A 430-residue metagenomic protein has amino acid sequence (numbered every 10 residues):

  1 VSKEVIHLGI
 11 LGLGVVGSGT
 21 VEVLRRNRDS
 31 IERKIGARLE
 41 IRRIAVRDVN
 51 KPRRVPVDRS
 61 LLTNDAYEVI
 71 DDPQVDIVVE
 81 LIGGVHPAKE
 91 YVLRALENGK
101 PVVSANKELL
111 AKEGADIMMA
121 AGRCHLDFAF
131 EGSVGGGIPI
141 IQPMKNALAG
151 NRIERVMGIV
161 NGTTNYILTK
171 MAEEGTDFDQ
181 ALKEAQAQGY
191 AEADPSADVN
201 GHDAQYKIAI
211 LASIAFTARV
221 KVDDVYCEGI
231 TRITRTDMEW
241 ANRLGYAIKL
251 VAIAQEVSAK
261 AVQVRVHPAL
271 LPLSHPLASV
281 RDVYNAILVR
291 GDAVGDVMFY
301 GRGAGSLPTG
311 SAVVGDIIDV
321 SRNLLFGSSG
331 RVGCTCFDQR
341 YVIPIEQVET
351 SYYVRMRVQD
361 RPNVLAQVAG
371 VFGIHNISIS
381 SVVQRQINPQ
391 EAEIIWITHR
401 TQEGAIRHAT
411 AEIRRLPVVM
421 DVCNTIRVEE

Functional and structural regions predicted by a protein language model:
V1-N98: N-terminal glycine-/serine-/threonine-rich beta1-alpha1-beta2 phosphate-ribose binding loop of Rossmann-like
R47-V49, Y67, G83, K107-L109 (+5 more regions): Short, ordered loop/turn segments at secondary-structure junctions
I82-N98, A105-K145: Rossmann-fold NAD(P)-binding glycine/threonine-rich loop
P101-V103, I379: A short hydrophobic/small-residue beta-strand
G122-D203, I210: Rossmann-like NAD(P)H-binding beta-loop-alpha module
Q180-S279, Y284-A286, G305: Substrate-binding/catalytic subdomain of NAD(P)-dependent oxidoreductase enzymes
I230, G295-V297, G301-L307: Glycine-rich phosphate/pyrophosphate-binding beta-alpha loops
A312, I317-E430: A conserved regulatory-domain signal marking ACT and ACT-like small-molecule sensing domains and adjacent regulatory
